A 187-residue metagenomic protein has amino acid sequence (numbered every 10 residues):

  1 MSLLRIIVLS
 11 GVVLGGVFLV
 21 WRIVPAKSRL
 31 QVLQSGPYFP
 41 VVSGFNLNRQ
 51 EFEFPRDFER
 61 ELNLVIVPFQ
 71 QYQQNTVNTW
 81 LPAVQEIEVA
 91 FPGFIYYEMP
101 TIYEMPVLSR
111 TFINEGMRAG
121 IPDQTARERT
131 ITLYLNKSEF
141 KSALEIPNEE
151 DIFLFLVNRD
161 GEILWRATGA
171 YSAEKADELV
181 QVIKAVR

Functional and structural regions predicted by a protein language model:
M1-Y38: N-terminal targeting signals for export/organelle localization
K27-F54, T79: N-terminal "domain-start" segment that seeds a small globular fold
F54-T79, Y96: Short active-site neighborhood of thiol/selenol oxidoreductases, capturing the structured segment around
R60-L62, P92-I95, D151, R159-D160: Loop/turn elements at helix/coil->beta-strand transitions in domains of secreted/extracellular proteins
Q71-Q73, I102-P106, K137-E139, E162-I163 (+1 more regions): Solvent-exposed loop/turn segments at secondary-structure junctions within structured extracellular/periplasmic domains
Q73-D123: Structural microenvironment flanking redox-active thiols in thiol-disulfide oxidoreductases
Y97-M99, T111-E149: Short, internal strand/loop/helix patches that form the active-site neighborhood or redox-interaction surface
K141-A143, E149-R187: Thiol-/selenol-based redox modules, centered on thioredoxin-like and closely related oxidoreductase domains
